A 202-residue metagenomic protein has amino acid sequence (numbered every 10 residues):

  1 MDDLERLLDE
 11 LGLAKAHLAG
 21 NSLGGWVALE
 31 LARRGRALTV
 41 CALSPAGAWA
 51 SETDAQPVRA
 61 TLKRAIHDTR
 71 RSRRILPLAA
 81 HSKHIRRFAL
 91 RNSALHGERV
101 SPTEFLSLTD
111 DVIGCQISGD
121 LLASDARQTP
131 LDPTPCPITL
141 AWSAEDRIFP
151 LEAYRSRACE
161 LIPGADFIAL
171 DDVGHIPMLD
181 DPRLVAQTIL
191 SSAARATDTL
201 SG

Functional and structural regions predicted by a protein language model:
M1-A16: Conserved acidic catalytic loop of the alpha/beta-hydrolase fold
L18-G20, L43: Short beta-strand immediately N-terminal to the catalytic nucleophile in serine-hydrolase-like folds
G20, G24, A28: Gly/Ala-rich beta-loop-alpha elbow adjacent to hydrolase catalytic centers
R33, A37-S72: Flexible "cap/lid" loop of the alpha/beta hydrolase fold
S51-Q56, E152-Y154, D180-P182: Short aromatic-enriched loop/helix-cap "lid" or pocket-rim segments at secondary-structure transitions that line
I75-P133: Conserved alpha/beta-hydrolase catalytic His-Asp/Glu region
G114-E160: Conserved serine/cysteine hydrolase catalytic core
P163-G202: Catalytic active-site module of serine/aspartate enzymes centered on a nucleophile-bearing elbow/loop
